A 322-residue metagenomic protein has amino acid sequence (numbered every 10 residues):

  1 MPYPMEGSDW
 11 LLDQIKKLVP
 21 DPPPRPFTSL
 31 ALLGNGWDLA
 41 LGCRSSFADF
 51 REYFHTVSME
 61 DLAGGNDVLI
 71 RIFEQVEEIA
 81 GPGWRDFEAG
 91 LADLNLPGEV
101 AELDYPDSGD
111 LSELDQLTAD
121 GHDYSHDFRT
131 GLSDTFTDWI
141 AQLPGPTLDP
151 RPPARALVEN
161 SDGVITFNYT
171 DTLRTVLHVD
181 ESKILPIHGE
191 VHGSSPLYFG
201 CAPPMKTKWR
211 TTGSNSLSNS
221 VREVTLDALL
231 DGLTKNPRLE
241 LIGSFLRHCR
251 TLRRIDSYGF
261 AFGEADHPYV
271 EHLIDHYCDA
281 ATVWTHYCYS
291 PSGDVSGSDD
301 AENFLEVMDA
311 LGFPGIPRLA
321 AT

Functional and structural regions predicted by a protein language model:
P2-H272, A281-T322: Conserved catalytic-core helix/loop/strand module for nucleotide-ribose chemistry
